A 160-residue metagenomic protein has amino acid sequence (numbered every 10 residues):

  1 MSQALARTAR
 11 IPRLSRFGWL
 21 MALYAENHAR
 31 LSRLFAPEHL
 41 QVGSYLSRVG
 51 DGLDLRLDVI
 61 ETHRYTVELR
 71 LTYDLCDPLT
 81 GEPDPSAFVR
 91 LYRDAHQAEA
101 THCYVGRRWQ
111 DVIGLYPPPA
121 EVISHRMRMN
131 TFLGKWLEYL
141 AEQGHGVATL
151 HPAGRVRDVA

Functional and structural regions predicted by a protein language model:
M1-L55: N-terminal "first-domain core" detector
M1-P12, G18-Y24, E61-R64, Y139-A160: Preference for intrinsically disordered or flexible, low-complexity segments and adjacent hinge/connector residues
L14, G50, T66, L75-C76 (+3 more regions): Extended interaction-bearing regions that mediate binding to partners or small molecules
S15-W19, L23, D77, A120-R128: Conserved aromatic-histidine-acidic binding/catalytic patches
N27-L31, D54-D58, T62-E68, L75-D77: Polar/charged low-complexity regulatory segments
G50-V59, P85-F88: Short small/polar-residue motifs
H63-Q110: Aromatic- and glycine-enriched beta-alpha-beta binding-site module
A100-A160: Helix-rich interaction surfaces within compact, conserved domain-sized segments that mediate assembly or partner
